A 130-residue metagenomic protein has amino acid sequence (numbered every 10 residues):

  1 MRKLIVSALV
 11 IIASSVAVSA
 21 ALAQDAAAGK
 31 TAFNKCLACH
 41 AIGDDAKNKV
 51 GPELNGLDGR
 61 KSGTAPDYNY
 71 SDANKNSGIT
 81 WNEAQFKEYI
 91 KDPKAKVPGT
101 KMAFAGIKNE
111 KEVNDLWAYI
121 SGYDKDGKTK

Functional and structural regions predicted by a protein language model:
M1-Q24, Y119-K130: Post-cleavage N-terminal segment of exported redox proteins
L9, D44, D58-S62, K91-K94 (+1 more regions): A generic structural signal for secondary-structure junctions that act as hinges or helix/strand caps at the edges
A17-F33, G43-D44: Electrostatic cytochrome c docking/interface patches
D25, A32-K35, V50, N82-Q85 (+1 more regions): Stable alpha-helical elements in mature extracytoplasmic
K30, D44-E83, A103-F104: Gly/Gly-Pro-rich "capping" loops immediately C-terminal to redox-active cysteine motifs in periplasmic/lumenal
N34-I42, L116: The canonical Cys-X-X-Cys-His
C39-I42, A46, K96: Histidine kinase transmitter module recognition
T80-K130: C-terminal capping alpha-helices of c-type cytochrome domains
